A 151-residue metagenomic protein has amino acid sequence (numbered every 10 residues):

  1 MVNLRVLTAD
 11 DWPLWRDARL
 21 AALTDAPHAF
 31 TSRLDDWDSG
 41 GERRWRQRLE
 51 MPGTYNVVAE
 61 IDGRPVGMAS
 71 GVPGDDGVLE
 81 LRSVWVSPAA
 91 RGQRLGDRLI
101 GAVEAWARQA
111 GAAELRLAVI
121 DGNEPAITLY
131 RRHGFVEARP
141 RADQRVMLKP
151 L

Functional and structural regions predicted by a protein language model:
M1-R5: Extreme N-terminal starter segment of soluble prokaryotic enzymes
V6-S83, S87-P88, I100-A102, W106 (+2 more regions): Acetyl-CoA-dependent GNAT
P13, Q93, E124: Loop/helix-junction capping segments adjacent to catalytic residues or to phosphate/diphosphate-binding pockets
V86, G92-A105, Q109, T128-R132: Conserved acetyl-CoA-binding loop-helix of GNAT-fold acetyltransferases
A113-L151: C-terminal "cap" of GNAT-fold acetyltransferases
